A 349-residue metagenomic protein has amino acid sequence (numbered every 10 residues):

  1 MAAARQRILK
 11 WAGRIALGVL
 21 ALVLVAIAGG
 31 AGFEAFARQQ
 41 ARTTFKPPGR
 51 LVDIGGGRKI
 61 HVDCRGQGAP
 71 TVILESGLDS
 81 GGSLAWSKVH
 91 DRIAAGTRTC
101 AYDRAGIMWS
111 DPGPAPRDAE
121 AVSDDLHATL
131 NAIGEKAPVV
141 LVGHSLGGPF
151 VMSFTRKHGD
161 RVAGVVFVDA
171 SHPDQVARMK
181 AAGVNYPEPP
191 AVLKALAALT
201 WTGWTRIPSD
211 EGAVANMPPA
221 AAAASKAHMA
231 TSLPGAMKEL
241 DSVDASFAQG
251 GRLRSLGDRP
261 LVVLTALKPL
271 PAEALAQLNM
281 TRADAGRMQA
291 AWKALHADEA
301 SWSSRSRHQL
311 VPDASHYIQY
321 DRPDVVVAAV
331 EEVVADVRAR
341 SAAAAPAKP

Functional and structural regions predicted by a protein language model:
A2-T71, A95-T97, A297, A335-P349: Alpha/beta-hydrolase fold catalytic core
V52, V62, I93, T99 (+7 more regions): Generic structural signal for small/hydrophobic residues in well-ordered secondary structure, especially within
I54, R58, D63-W109: Conserved HGGG/HGGXW glycine-rich cap/lid loop of the alpha/beta-hydrolase fold
D63, A101-V140: Active-site loop/oxyanion-hole signature of alpha/beta-hydrolase fold enzymes
G82-L84, W109-P112, F150, Q175-V176 (+1 more regions): Short N-terminal helix/helix-N-cap motif within the alpha/beta-hydrolase-1
K136-K180: Conserved hydrolase catalytic core segment
R161-S301, S306-L310: Flexible "cap/lid" subdomain of the alpha/beta-hydrolase fold that forms the substrate-access gate
W302-P349: Catalytic active-site module of serine/aspartate enzymes centered on a nucleophile-bearing elbow/loop
